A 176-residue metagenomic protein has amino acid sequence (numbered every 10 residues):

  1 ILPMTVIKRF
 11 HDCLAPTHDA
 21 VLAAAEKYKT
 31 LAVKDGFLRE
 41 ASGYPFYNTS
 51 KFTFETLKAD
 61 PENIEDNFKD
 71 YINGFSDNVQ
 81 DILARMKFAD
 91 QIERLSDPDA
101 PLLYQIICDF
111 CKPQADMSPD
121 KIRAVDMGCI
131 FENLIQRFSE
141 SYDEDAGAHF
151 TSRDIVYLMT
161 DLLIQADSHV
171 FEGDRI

Functional and structural regions predicted by a protein language model:
I1-F171: Non-catalytic, mostly N-terminal accessory regions of nucleic-acid modification and defense proteins
E172-I176: A phosphate-binding catalytic loop at a beta-strand-loop-alpha-helix junction that coordinates phosphoryl groups
